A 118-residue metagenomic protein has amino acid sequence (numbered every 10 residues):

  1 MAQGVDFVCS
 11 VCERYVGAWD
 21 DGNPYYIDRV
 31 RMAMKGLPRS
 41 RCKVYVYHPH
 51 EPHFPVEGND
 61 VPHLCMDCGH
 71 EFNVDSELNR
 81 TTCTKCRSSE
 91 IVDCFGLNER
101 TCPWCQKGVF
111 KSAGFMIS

Functional and structural regions predicted by a protein language model:
M1-V44, P52-F54: N-terminal alpha-helical interaction blocks
G4-D6, G58-C65, E77-C83, E99: Residues immediately within or flanking Cys/His clusters that coordinate Zn2+ in small zinc-binding modules
C9-C12, C65-C68, C83-C86, C102-C105: Short cysteine-rich clusters marking metal-coordination/redox-active sites
G17, E71-V74, S88-D93, V109-K111: Short functional micro-motifs and their immediate structural scaffolds
D21, V74-E77: Short, solvent-exposed secondary-structure capping/transition elements
Y25, E51-N59, E77-L78, I91-T101 (+1 more regions): Short linker/helix segments within small regulatory modules
K35-P38, C94-F95, V109: Alpha-helix boundary/capping detector
R39-P62, G69-N73: Structured domain cores in non-transmembrane regions
